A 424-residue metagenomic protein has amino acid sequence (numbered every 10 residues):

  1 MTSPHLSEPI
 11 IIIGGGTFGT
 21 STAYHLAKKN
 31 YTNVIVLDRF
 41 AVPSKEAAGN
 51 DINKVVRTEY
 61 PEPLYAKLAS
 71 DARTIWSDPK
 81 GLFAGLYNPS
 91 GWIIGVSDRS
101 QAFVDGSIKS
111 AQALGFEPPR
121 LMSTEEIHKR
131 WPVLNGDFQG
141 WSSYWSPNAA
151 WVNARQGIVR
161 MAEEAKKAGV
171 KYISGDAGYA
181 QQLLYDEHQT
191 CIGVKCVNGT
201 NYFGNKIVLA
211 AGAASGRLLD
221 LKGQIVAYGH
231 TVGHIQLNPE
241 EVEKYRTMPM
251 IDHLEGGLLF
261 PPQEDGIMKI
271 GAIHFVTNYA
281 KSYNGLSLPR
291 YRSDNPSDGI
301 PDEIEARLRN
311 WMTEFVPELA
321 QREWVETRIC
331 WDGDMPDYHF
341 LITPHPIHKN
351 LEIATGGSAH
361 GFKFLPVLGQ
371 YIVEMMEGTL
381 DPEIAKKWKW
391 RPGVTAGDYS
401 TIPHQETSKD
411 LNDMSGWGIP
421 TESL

Functional and structural regions predicted by a protein language model:
S3-F18, I35: Beta1/beta-strand and adjacent pyrophosphate-binding region of the FAD-binding site in flavoprotein oxidoreductases
I11-I13, L37, N201-A214, G369: Short hydrophobic core segments
Y24-K29, A84-N88, N201-K206, A213-N350 (+2 more regions): Active-site substrate-recognition segment that forms the wall of the catalytic cavity or substrate channel
A27-G49: Glycine-rich FAD pyrophosphate-binding loop
I52-R130, G140-W141: Dinucleotide-binding Rossmann-like beta1-alpha1 core, especially the glycine-rich loop that anchors the ADP
K67-S70, G95-F103, Y144-E164, S297-I304 (+1 more regions): Short beta-strand to alpha-helix junction loop
K171-I192: A conserved short coil-to-beta-strand element within the FAD-binding core of flavoproteins
R309-L424: C-terminal catalytic lobe of FAD-dependent flavoproteins
